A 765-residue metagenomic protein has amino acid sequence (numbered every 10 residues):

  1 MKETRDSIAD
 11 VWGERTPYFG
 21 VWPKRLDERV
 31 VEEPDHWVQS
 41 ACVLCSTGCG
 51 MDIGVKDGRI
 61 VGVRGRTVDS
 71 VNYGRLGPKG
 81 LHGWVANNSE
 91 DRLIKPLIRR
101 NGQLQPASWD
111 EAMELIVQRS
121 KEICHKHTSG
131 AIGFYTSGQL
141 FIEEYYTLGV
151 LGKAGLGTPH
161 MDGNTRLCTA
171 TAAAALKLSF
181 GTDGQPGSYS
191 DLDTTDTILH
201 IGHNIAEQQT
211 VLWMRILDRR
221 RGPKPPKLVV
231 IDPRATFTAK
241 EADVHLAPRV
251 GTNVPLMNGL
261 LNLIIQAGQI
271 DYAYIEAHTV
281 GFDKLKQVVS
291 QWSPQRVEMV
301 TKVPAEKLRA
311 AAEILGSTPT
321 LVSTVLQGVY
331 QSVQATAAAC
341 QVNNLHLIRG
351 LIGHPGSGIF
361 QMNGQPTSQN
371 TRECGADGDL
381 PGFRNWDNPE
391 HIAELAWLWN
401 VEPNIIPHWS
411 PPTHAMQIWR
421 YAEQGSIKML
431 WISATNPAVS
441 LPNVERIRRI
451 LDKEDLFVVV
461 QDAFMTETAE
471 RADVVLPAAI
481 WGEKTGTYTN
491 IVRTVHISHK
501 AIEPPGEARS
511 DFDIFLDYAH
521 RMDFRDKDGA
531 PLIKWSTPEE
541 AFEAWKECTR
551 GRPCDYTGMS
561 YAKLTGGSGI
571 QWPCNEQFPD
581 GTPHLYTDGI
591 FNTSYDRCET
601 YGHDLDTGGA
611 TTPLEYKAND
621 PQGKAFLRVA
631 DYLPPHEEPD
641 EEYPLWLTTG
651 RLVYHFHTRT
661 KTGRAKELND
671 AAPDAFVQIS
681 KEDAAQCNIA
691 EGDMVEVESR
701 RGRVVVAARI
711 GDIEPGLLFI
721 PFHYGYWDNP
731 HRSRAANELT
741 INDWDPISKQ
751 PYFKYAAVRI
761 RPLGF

Functional and structural regions predicted by a protein language model:
M1-D10, R15, P505, D511-I570 (+5 more regions): Long, contiguous, secondary-structure-rich segments that constitute the structural scaffold of globular domains
M1-Q269, A277, L285, Q291 (+10 more regions): N-terminal export/assembly segments and adjacent metallocofactor-ligating motifs of anaerobic energy-metabolism
R99-P106, A267-A305, P381-V401, I405-P407 (+5 more regions): N-terminal leader/propeptide and maturation segments of large enzyme subunits in energy/redox metabolism and hydrolases
G133-F141, M299-V303, L326-V333, Q365 (+1 more regions): Conserved short loop/turn motifs at secondary-structure junctions
Y146-R219, K224-I231, V254-N258, M299 (+3 more regions): Extended redox/cofactor-interaction regions of prokaryotic respiratory oxidoreductases
Y189, E483-P504, F515, A519 (+1 more regions): Glycine/threonine-rich phosphate-binding loop and adjacent beta-strand/alpha-helix elements that clamp
I198, E241-A242, W292-Q295, T324-V329 (+1 more regions): Flexible glycine/proline-enriched surface loops and loop-helix/loop-strand junctions
K240-P248, P477-A479, E483, T494-P505 (+1 more regions): Short beta-alpha connecting loops at secondary-structure transitions that line or flank enzyme active sites
